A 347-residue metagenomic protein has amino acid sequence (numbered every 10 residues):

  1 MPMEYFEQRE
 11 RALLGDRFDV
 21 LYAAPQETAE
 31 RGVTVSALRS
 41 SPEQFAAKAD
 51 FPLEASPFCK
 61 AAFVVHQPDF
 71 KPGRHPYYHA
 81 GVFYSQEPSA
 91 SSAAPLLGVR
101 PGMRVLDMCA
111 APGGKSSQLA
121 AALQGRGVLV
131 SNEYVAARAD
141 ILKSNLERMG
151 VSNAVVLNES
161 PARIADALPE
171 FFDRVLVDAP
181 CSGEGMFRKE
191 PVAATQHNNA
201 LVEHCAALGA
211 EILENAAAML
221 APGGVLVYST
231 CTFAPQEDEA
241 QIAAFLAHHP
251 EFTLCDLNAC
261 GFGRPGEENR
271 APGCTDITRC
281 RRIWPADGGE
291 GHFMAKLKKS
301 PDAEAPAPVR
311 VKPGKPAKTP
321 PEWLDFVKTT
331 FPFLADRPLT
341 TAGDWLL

Functional and structural regions predicted by a protein language model:
M1-L347: S-adenosylmethionine
